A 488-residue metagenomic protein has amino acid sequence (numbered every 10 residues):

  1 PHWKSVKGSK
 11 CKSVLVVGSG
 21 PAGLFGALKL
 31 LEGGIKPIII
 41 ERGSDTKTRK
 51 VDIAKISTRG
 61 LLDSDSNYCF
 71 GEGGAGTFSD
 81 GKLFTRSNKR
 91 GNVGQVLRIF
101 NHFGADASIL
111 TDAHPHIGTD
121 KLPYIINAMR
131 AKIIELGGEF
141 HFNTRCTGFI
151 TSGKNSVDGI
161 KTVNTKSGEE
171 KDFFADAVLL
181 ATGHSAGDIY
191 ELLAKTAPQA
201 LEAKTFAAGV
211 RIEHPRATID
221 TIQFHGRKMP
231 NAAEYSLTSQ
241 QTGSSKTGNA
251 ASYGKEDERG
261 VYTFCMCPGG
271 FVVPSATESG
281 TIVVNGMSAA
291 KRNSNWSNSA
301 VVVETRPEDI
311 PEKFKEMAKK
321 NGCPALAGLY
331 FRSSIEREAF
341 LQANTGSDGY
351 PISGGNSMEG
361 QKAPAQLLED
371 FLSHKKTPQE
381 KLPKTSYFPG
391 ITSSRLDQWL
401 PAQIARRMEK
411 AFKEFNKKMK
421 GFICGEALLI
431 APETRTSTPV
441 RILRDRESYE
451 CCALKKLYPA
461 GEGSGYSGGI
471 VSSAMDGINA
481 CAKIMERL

Functional and structural regions predicted by a protein language model:
P1-F78, K82-I99, F103-L488: Residues forming the flavin
